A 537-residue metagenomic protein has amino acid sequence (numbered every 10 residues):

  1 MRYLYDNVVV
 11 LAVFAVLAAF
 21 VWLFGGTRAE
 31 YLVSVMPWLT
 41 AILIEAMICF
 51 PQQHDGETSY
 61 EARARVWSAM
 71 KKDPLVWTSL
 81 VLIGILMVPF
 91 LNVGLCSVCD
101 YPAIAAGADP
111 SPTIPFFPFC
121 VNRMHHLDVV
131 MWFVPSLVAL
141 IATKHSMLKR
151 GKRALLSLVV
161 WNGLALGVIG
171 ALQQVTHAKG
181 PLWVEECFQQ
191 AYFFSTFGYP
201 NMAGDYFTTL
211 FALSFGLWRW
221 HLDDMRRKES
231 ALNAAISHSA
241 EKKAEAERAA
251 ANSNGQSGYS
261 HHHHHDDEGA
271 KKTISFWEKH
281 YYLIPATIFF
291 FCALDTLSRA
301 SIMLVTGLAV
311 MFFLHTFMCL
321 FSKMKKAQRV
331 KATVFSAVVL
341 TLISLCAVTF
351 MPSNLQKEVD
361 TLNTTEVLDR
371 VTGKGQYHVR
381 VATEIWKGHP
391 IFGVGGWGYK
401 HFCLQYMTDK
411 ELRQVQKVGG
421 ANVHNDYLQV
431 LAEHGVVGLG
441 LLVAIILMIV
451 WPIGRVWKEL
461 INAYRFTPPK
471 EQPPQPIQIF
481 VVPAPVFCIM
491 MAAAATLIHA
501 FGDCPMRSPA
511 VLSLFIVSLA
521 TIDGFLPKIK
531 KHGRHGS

Functional and structural regions predicted by a protein language model:
M1-G26, V35-F50, T78, I83-G84 (+5 more regions): Alpha-helical transmembrane segments of multi-pass inner-membrane proteins
G26-A29, L91-P102, A171-L182, T349-E358 (+1 more regions): Helix-to-loop transition at the C-terminal end of transmembrane segments
E30-L95, G107: Hydrophobic alpha-helical transmembrane segments in multi-pass integral membrane proteins
M47-S68, F133-R153, N363-I385: Cytoplasmic juxtamembrane interface segments
S97-V121, A178-F194, E229-G258, A270-K271 (+4 more regions): Interfacial juxtamembrane loops and adjacent helix segments that form the catalytic/substrate-binding surfaces
H532-S537: Short, charged juxtamembrane terminal tails flanking transmembrane helices
